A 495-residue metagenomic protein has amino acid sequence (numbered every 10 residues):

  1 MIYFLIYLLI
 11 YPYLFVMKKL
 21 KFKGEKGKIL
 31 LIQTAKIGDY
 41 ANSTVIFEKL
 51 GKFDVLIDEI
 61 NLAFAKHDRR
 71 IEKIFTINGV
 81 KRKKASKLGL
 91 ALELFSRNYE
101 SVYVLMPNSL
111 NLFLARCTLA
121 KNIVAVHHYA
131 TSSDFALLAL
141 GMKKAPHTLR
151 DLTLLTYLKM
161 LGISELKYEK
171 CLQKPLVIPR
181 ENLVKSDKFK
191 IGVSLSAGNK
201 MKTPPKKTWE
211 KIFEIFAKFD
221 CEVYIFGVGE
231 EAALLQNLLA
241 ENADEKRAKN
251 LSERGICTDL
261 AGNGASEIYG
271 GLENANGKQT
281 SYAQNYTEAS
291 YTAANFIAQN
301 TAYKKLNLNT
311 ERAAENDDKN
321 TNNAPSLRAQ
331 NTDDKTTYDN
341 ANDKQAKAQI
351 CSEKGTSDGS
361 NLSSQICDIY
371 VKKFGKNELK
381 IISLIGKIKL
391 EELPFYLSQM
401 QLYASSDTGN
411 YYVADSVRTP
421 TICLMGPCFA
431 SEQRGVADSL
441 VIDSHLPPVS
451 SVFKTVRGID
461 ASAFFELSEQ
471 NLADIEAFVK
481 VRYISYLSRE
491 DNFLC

Functional and structural regions predicted by a protein language model:
M1-G271, A275-R312, D317-D339, D343-C495: Catalytic machinery of carbohydrate-active enzymes, primarily nucleotide-sugar-dependent glycosyltransferases
